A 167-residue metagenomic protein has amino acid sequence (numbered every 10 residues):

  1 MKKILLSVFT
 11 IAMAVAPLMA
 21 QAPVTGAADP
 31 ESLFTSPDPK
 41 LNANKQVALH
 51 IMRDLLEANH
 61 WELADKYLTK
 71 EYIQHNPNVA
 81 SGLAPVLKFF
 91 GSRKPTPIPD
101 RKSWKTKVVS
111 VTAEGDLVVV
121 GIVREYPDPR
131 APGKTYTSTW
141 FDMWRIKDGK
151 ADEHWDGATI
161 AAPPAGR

Functional and structural regions predicted by a protein language model:
M1-I4: Positively charged n-region of N-terminal signal peptides that target proteins for export
S7-A16: Bacterial N-terminal signal peptides
Q21-E62, K66, K70, R167: Short, low-complexity N-terminal intrinsically disordered segments enriched in polar/charged residues
W61-D116: A solvent-exposed, acidic/Ser-Thr-rich amphipathic alpha-helical stretch
L68, N78-V79, V123-Y126, A158: A mature extracytoplasmic/lumenal domain signature
T96-D100, Y126-T137: Short, cysteine-centered beta-strand-loop-beta hairpins and adjacent loop/turn segments enriched in charged/polar
G115-R124: A short hydrophobic beta-strand element
T137-A165: Short beta-strand edge/turn micro-motifs at domain boundaries
